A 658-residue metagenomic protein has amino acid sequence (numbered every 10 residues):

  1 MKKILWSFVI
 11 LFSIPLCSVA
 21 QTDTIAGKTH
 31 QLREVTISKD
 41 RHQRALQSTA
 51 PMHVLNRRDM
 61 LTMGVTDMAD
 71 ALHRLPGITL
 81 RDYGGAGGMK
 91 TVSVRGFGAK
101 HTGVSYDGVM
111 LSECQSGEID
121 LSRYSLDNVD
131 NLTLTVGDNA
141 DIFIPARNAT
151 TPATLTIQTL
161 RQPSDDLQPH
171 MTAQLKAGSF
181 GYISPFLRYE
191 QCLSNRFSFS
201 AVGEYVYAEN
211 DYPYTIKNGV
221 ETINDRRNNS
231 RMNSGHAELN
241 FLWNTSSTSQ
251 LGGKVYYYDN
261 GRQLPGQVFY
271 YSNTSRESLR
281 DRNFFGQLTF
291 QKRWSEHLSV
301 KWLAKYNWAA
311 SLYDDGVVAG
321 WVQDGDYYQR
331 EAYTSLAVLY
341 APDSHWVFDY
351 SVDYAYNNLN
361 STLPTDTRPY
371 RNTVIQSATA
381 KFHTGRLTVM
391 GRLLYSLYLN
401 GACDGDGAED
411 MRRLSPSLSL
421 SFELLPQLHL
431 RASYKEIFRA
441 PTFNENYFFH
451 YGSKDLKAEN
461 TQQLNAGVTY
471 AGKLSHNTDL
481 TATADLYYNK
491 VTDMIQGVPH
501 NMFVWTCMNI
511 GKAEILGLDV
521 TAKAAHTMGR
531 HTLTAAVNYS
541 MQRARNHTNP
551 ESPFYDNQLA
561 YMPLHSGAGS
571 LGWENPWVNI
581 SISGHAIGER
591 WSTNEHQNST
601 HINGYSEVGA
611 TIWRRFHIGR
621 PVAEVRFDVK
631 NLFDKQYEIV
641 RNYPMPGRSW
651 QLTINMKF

Functional and structural regions predicted by a protein language model:
T22, A208-Y214, I223-H236, L242-E331 (+1 more regions): Flexible loop and strand-edge segments within Gram-negative outer membrane beta-barrel domains
Q31-L61: N-terminal periplasmic "start-of-domain" segments of outer-membrane beta-barrel proteins
A69, H73-M110: Extracytoplasmic beta-strand/coil segments of soluble accessory domains associated with Gram-negative outer-membrane
L126-T172: A beta-strand signature from Gram-negative outer-membrane beta-barrel systems, especially the internal plug domain
K301-Y313, R431, A458-L516, T521-A525: Membrane-embedded beta-barrel scaffold of Gram-negative outer-membrane proteins
A341-N489: Structural signature of Gram-negative outer-membrane beta-barrels, strongest in the C-terminal barrel of TonB-dependent
S344, A482-K490, N509-T593: Gram-negative outer-membrane beta-barrel transporters
A586-T593, H601-N603, I612-F658: C-terminal beta-signal and adjacent terminal beta-strands/loops of Gram-negative outer-membrane beta-barrel proteins
